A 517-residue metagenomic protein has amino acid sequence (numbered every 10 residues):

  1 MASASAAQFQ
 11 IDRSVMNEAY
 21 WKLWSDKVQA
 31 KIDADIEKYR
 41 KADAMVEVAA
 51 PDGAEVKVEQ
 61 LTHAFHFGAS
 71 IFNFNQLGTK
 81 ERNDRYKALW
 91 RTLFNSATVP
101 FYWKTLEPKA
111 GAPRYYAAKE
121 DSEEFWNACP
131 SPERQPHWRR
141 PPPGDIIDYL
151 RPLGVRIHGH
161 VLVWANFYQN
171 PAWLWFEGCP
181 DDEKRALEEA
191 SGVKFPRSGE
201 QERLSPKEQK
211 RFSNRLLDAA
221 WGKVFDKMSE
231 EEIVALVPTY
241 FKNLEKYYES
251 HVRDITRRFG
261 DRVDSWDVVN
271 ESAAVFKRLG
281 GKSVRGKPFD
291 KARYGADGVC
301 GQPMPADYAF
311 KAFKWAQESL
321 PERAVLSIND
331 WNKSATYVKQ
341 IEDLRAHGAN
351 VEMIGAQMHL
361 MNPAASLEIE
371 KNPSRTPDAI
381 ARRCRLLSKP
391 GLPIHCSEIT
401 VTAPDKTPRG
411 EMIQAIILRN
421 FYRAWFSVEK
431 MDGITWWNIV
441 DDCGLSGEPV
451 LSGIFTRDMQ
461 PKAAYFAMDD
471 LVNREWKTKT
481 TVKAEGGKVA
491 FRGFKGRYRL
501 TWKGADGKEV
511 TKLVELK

Functional and structural regions predicted by a protein language model:
A7-Q76, S96, P108-K109, Y115-Y116 (+4 more regions): Beta-strand-rich domain onsets/edges
F9-S25, L174-L216, A220-K227, R258 (+6 more regions): Aromatic-rich peripheral "rim/lid" segments of glycoside hydrolase catalytic domains that contact and position glycan
V46, A97, L150, I255 (+5 more regions): Conserved, mostly hydrophobic/aromatic
G68, D264-E271, P303-Y337, L392-T400 (+1 more regions): Aromatic-lined carbohydrate-recognition surfaces of secreted/lumenal glycan-active proteins
N73-N75, W103, V163-A165, N270-A274 (+4 more regions): Active-site-proximal loop/turn and secondary-structure-junction residues that shape catalytic pockets, frequently
L77-N83, K277-G281, A309-A312, K333-G348 (+1 more regions): Distinct, well-ordered alpha-helical segments
T79-L93, A490-R499: Short Pro-Gly-centered beta-turn/loop motif in secreted/extracellular proteins
W90-F94, F101-E230, A235, Y247 (+3 more regions): Aromatic-lined substrate-binding rim segments of carbohydrate-active enzymes
